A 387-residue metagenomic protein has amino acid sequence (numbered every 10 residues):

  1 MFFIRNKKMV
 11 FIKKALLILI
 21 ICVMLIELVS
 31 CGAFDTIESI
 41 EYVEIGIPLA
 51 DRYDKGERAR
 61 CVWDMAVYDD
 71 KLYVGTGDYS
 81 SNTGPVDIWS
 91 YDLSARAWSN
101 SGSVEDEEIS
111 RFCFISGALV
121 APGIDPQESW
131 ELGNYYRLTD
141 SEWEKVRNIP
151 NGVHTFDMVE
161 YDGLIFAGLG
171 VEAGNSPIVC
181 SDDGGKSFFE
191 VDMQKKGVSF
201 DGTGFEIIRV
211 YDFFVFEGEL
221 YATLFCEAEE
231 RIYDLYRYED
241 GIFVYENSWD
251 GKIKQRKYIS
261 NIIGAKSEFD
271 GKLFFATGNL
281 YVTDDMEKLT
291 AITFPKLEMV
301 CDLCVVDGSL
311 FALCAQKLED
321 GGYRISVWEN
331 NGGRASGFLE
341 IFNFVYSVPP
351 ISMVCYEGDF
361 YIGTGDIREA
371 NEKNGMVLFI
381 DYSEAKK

Functional and structural regions predicted by a protein language model:
A50-G84: Beta-strand-rich domains and repeat architectures in extracellular enzymes and scaffolds, especially beta-propellers
A59-D64, E105-S116, N151-V159, V198-F214 (+3 more regions): Repeated scaffold domains used in trafficking and secretory/extracellular systems, primarily beta-propellers
K71-V74, G117-P122, G163-A167, G218-A222 (+3 more regions): Entry beta-strands of beta-propeller and related beta-repeat scaffolds
Y73-G102, Q127-W130: Beta-propeller domains
D78-S80, I124-Q127, G170-E172, F225-A228 (+3 more regions): Residue-level signature of beta-propeller blades and closely related beta-rich strand-turn architectures in secreted
P85, S90-D92, Y136-L138, S181-D182 (+4 more regions): Conserved Ser/Thr-centered positions that define the repeating blades of beta-propeller domains
F294-N330: Loop/turn-rich, solvent-exposed surfaces of beta-rich toroidal or solenoidal domains
V348-K387: Blade-level signature of beta-propeller repeat domains, shared across WD40, Kelch, NHL, RCC1 and BNR/Asp-box propellers
